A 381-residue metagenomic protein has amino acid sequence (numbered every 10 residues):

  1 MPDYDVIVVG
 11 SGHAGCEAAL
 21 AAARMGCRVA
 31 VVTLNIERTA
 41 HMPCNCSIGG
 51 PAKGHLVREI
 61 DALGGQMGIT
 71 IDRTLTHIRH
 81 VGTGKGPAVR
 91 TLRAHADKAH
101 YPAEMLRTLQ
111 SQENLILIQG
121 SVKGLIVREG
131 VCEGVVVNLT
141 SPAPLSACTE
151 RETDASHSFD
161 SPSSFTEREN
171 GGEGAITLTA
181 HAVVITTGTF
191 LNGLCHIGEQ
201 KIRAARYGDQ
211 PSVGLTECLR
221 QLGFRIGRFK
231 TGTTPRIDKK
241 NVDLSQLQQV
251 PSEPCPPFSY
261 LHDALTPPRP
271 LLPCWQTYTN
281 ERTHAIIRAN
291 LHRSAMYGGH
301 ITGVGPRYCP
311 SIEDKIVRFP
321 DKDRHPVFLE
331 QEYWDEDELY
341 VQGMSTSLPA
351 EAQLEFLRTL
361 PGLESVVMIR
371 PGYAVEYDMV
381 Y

Functional and structural regions predicted by a protein language model:
P2-A14: Beta1/beta-strand and adjacent pyrophosphate-binding region of the FAD-binding site in flavoprotein oxidoreductases
P2-Y4, G174-A182: Core beta-strand elements of the Rossmann-like FAD/NAD(P) dinucleotide-binding domain in flavoenzyme oxidoreductases
L20-R128, T186-R206, Q210, G214-L215 (+2 more regions): Conserved N-terminal/central alpha/beta ligand/cofactor-binding core
I126-T140, N170-T177: Conserved beta-strand-loop-beta-strand element in the redox core of flavoprotein oxidoreductases
C148-E152, E167-G172: Glycine-biased, low-complexity coil/linker segments
A182, T187-L191, L348-P349, P361: Glycine-/small-residue-rich beta->alpha transition segments that form the dinucleotide
Q248-Y333: Long, low-complexity segments enriched in small/aliphatic residues
Y340-Y381: A glycine-rich dinucleotide-binding beta-alpha-beta segment and adjacent secondary-structure elements that constitute
